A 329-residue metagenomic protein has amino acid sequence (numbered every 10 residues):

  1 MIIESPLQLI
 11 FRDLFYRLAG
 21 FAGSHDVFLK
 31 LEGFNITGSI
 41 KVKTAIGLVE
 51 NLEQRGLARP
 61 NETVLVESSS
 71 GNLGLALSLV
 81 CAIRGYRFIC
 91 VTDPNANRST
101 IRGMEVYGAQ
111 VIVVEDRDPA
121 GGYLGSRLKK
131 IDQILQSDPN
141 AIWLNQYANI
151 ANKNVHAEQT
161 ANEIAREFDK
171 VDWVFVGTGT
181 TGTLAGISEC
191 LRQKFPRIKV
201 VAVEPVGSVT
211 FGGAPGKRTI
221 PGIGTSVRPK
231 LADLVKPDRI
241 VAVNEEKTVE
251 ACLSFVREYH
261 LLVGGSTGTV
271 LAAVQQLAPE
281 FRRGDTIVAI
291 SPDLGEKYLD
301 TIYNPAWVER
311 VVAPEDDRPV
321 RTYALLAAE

Functional and structural regions predicted by a protein language model:
M1-E329: PLP-dependent amino-acid enzyme catalytic core
